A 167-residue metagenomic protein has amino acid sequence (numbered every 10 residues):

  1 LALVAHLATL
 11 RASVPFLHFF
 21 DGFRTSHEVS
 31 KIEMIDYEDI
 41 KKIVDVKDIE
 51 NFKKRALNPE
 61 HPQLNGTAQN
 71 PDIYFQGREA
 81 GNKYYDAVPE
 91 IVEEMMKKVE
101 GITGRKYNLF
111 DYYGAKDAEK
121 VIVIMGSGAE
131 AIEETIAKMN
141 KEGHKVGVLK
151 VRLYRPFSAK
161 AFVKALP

Functional and structural regions predicted by a protein language model:
L1-G22: Internal, well-ordered domain-core segments that constitute the primary functional module of diverse proteins
V4-A8, K31, Y112: A generic local secondary-structure boundary/capping motif
L7-R11, I35-D39, K141-G143, L166-P167: Short, low-complexity, polar/charged sequence segments that are solvent-exposed and flexible
F16-D111: Conformationally flexible catalytic loops at phosphate/diphosphate-handling active centers
M96-P167: Thiamine diphosphate
